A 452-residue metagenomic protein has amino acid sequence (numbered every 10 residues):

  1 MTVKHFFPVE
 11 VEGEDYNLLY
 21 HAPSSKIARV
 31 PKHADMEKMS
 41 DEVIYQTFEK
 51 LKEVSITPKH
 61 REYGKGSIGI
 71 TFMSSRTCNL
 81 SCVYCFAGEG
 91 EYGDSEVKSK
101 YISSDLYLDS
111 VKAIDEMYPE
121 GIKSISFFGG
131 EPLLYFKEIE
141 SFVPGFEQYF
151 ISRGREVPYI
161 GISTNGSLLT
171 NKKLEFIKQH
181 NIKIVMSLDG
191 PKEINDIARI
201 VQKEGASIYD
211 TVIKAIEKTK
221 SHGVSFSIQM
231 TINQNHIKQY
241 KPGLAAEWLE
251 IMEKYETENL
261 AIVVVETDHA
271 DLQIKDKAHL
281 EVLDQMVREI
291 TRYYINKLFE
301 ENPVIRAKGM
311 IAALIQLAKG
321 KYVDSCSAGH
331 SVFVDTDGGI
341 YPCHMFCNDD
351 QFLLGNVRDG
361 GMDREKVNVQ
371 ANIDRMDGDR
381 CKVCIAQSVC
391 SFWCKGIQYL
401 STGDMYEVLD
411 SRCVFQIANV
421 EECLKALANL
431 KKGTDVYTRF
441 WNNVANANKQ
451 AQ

Functional and structural regions predicted by a protein language model:
T2-T71: N-terminal [4Fe-4S]-dependent radical SAM core
S40, V54-E175, Q179-H180: Conserved alpha-helical substructure of the radical SAM core
I68-I70, I125, I160-I162, I184-M186 (+2 more regions): Hydrophobic faces of well-ordered beta-strands that scaffold small-molecule active sites in alpha/beta enzyme cores
D109-F128, V408-A451: Short Fe-S-cluster ligation motifs
L174-E193, T257-E266: Non-cysteine beta-strand/loop elements that form the S-adenosyl-L-methionine
I197-I213, E217-S327, D337: Radical SAM enzyme [4Fe-4S]-AdoMet core and its adjacent flexible, acidic and glycine-rich loops/tails across
V282-Q316, H344-S391: C-terminal accessory region of radical SAM enzymes
D374-E422: Cysteine-cluster motifs in flexible loop/terminal segments that predominantly coordinate metals
